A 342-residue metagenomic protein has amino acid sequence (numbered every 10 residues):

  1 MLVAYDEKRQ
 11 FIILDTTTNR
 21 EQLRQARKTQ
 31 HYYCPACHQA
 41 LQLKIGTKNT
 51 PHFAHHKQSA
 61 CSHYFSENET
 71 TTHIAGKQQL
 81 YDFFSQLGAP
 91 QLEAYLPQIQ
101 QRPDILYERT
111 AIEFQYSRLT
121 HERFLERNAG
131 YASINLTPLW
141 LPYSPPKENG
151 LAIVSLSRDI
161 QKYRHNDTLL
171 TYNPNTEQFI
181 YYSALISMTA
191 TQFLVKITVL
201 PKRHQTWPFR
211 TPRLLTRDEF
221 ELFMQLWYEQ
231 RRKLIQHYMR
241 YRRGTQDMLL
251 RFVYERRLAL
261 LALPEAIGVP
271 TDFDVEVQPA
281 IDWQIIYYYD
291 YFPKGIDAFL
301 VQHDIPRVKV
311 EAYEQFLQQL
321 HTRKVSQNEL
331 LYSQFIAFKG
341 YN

Functional and structural regions predicted by a protein language model:
M1-G88: N-terminal cysteine/histidine-rich coordination modules
A75-I99, Y107-F114: Glycine/small-residue-rich phosphate/adenosyl-binding loop
I105-T120, Y131, P138-W140: Conserved catalytic cores of phosphodiester-cleaving nucleases, focusing on short active-site segments
E122-L125: His/Asp/Glu-rich metal-coordinating catalytic cores of metallo-dependent phosphodiesterases/hydrolases acting on
I134-L169, N173-F179: Nucleic-acid nuclease catalytic cores
Q161-F220: A conserved mid-domain beta-alpha-beta active-site/ligand-binding segment of alpha/beta enzyme cores
V199-R251: Helix-loop elements that line ligand-binding/catalytic pockets
Q236-N342: Extended, amphipathic alpha-helical scaffolds
